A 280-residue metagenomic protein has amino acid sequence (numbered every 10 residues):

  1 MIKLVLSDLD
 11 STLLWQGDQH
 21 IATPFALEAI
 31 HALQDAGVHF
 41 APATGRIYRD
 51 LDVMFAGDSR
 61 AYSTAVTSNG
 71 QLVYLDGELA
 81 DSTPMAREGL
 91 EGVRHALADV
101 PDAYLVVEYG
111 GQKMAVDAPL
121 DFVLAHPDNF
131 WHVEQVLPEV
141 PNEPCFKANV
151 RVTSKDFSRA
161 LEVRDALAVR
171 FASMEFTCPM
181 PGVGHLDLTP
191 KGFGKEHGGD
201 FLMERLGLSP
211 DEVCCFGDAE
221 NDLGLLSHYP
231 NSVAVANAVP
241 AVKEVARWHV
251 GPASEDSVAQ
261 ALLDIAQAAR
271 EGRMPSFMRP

Functional and structural regions predicted by a protein language model:
M1-L4, T189-P280: Mg2+-dependent phosphoryl-transfer enzymes with acidic/Ser/Thr/Gly-rich catalytic loops
I2, G37, Y62, C145-F146 (+2 more regions): Short, well-ordered alpha-helix to beta-strand connector turns
K3-Q19: Asp-based phosphoryl-transfer active-site loop
L9, G70, G217-A219: Active-site metal-binding loops of divalent metal-dependent hydrolases
T23-F122: Active-site phosphate-binding/coordination module
A61-S68, T83, A125-D128, S232-N237 (+1 more regions): Short hydrophobic/aromatic-enriched beta-strand-loop microsegments
D102-Y104, E108-F216, E220-H228: Conserved acidic, metal-coordinating active-site core of Asp-based, Mg2+-dependent phosphoryl-transfer enzymes
